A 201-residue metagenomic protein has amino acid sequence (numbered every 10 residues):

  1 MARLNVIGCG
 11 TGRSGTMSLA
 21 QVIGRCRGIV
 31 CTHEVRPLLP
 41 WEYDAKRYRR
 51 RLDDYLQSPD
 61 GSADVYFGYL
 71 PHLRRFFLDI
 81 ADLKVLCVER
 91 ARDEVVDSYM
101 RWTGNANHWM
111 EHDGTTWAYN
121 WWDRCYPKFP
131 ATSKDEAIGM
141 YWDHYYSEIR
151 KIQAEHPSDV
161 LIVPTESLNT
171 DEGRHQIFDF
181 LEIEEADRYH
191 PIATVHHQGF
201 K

Functional and structural regions predicted by a protein language model:
M1-D60, Y189, H196-K201: PAPS-dependent sulfotransferase catalytic core
C9-G10, A63-Y69, V88-R90, P164-E166: Short His-Asn-centered micro-motif
T16-A20, L39-W41, P71-L73, D93-S98 (+2 more regions): Short catalytic/ligand-binding loop motif for oxyanion handling, primarily in non-cytosolic enzymes, centered on
I23-R25, F76-D82, L86, F178-E182: Short, surface-exposed basic-aromatic patches at helix termini and helix-loop junctions that form
I29, D60-G61, L83, S158-L161: Short, conserved active-site loop motifs that form the nucleotide-linked donor/cofactor pocket
R36, W41-Y43, R92, K151-K201: The conserved 3'-phosphoadenosine-5'-phosphosulfate
D44-Q57, F67, P71, N107-Q176: PAPS-dependent sulfotransferase catalytic domain
D79-W102: Conserved phosphate-donor/acceptor-positioning beta-strand/loop module used by diverse small-molecule
